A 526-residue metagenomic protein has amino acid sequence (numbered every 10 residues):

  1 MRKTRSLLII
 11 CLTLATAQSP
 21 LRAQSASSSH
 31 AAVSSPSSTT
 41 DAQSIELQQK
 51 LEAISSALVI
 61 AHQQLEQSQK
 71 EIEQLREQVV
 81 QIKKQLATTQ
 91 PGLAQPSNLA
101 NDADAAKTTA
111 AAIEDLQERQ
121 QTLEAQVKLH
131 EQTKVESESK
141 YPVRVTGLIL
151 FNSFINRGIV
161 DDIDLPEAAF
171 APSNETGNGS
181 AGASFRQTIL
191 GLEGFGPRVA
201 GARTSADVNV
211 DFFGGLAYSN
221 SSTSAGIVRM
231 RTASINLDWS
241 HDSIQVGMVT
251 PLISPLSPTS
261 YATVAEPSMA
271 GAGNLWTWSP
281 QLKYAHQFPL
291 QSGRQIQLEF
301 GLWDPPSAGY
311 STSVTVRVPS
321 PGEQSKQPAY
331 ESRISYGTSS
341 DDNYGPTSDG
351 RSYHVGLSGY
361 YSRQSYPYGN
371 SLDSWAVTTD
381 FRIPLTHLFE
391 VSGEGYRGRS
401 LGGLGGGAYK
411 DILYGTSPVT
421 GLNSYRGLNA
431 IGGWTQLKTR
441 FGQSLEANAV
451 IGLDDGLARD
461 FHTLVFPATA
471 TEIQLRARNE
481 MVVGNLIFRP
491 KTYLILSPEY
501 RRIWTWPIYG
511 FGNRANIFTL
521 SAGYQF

Functional and structural regions predicted by a protein language model:
M1-L8: Bacterial N-terminal signal peptides that target proteins for export
I9-A17: Bacterial N-terminal signal peptides
L21-D162: N-terminal periplasmic/intermembrane-space "pro-region" immediately following the signal or transit peptide
Q120, E131-E167, A171-G309, K326-E331 (+6 more regions): Outer membrane beta-barrel
Q132, E175-N178, Y218-S221, V264-G271 (+5 more regions): Extracellular loop and loop/strand-boundary signature of outer-membrane beta-barrel proteins
D162-E167, A225, A262-E266, V314-V318 (+4 more regions): Flexible, surface-exposed loop regions and adjacent strand-edge segments of Gram-negative outer-membrane beta-barrel
S332, F488, R514-F526: Outer-membrane beta-barrel "beta-signal"
S332-R476, E480, G484: Detector for outer-membrane/organellar transmembrane beta-barrel domains, recognizing the amphipathic beta-strand
